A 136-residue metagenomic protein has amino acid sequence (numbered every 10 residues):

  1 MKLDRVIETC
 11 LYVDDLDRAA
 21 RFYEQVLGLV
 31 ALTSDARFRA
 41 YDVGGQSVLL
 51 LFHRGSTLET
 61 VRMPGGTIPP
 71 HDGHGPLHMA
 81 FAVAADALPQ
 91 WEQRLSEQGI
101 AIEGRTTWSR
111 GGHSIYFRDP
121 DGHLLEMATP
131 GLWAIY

Functional and structural regions predicted by a protein language model:
M1-R18, L77-M79, G131-Y136: N-terminal beta-strand motif that seeds the catalytic metal site of vicinal oxygen chelate
K2, E92-Y136: Vicinal oxygen chelate
Y12, A80-A84, R118: Short hydrophobic/aromatic beta-strand micro-patches that form the beta-sheet surface supporting nucleotide- or nucleic
L16, S34, G44, W108-R110 (+1 more regions): A short, compositionally biased micro-patch
R18, D86-W91: Short, conserved charged micro-motifs
A19-V26, L95, G122: Conserved active-site tyrosine of GNAT-family acetyltransferases
G28-T33, I102-R105: Short secondary-structure junctions
L32-G73, L124-G131: Conserved short beta-strand elements that form part of the metal-binding/catalytic scaffold of enzyme active sites
